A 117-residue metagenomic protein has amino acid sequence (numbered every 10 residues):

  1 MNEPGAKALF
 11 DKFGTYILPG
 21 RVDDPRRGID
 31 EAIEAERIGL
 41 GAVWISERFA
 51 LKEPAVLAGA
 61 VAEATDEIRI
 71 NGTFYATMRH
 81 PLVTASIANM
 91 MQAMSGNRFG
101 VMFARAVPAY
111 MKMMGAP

Functional and structural regions predicted by a protein language model:
M1-N71: N-terminal beta1-alpha1-beta2 module of alpha/beta enzyme domains
A8-R21, P81-P117: Flexible, glycine-rich active-site loops centered on histidine and acidic residues that chelate a metal or position
E47, G72-F74, F103-V107: Glycine-rich, histidine-containing beta strand-loop boundary motifs that form or position
Y75-R79: Glycine-rich "substrate-gating" loop/helix at the edge of Rossmann-like oxidoreductase active sites
